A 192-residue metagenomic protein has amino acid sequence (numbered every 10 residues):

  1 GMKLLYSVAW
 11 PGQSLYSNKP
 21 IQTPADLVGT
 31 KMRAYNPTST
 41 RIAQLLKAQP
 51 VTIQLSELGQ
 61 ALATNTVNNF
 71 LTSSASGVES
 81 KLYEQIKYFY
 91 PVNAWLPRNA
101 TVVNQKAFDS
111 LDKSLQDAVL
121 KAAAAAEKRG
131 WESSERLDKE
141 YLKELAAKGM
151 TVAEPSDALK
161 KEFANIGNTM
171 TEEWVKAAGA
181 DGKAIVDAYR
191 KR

Functional and structural regions predicted by a protein language model:
G1-R192: N-terminal secretory/targeting leader peptides
